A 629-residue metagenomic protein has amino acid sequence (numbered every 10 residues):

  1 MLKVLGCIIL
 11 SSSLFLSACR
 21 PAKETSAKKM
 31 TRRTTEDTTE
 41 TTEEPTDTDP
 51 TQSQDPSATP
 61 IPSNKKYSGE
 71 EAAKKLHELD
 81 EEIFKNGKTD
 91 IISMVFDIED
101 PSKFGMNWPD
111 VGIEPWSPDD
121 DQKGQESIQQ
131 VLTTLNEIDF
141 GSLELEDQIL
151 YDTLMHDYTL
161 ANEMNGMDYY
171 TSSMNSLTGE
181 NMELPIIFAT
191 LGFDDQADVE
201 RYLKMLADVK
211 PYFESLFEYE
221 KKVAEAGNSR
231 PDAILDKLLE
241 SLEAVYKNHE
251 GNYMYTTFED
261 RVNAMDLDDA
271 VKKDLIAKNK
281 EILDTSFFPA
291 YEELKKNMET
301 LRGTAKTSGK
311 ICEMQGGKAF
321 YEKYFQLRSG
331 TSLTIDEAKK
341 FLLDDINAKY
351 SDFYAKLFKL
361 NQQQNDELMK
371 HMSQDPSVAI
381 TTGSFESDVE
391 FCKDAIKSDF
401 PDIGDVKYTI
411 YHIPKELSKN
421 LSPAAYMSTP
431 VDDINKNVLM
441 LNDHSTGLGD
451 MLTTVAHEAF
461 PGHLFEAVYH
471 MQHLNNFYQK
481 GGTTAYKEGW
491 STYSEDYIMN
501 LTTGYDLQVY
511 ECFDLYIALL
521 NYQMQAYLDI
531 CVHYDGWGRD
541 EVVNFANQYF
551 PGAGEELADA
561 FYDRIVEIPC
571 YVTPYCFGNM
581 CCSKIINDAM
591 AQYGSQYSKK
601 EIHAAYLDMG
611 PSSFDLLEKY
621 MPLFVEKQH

Functional and structural regions predicted by a protein language model:
M1-S11: Sec-dependent N-terminal signal peptides
L16-A18: C-terminal motif of bacterial Sec signal peptides marking the signal peptidase cleavage site
R20-A22: Bacterial signal peptide processing site
E24-S26: Ser/Thr/Pro/Gly-rich low-complexity linker/stalk segments immediately outside membranes or between
K29-M30, E488: Generic alpha-helical structural signal
T31-P60: Extracellular mucin-like PTS domains
D55-H629: N-terminal maturation segment of proteins
